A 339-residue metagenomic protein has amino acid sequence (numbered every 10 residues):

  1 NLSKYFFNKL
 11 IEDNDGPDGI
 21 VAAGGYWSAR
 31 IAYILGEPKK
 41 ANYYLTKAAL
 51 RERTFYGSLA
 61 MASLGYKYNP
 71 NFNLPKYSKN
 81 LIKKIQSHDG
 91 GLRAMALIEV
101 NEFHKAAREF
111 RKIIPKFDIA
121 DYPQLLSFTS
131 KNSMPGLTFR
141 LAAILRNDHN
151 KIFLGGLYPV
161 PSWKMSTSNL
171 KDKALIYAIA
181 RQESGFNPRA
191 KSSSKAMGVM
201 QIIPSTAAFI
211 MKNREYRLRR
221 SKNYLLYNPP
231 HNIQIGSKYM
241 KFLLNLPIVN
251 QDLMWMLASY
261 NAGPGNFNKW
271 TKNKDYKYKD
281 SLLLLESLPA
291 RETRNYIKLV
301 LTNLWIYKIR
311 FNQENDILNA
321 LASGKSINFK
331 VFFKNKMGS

Functional and structural regions predicted by a protein language model:
L2, F7, E12-A23, I31 (+4 more regions): Catalytic glycan-binding domains that act on GlcNAc-containing polysaccharides
G16, E52, L81-I82: Structural signature of alpha-solenoid helical repeat scaffolds
A22-Y26, S87-L92: Alpha-helical tetratricopeptide repeat
R53-S58, A62-N71: Long, contiguous interaction/recruitment modules in multidomain scaffold/adaptor proteins
P75-H88: TPR-adjacent "capping" and linker segments in tetratricopeptide-repeat scaffold/adaptor proteins
Q86-D89, P135-L137: Acidic, proline-/serine-/threonine-rich low-complexity intrinsically disordered segments
D89-K105, E109-K112: Alpha-helical segment of the N-proximal tetratricopeptide repeat
